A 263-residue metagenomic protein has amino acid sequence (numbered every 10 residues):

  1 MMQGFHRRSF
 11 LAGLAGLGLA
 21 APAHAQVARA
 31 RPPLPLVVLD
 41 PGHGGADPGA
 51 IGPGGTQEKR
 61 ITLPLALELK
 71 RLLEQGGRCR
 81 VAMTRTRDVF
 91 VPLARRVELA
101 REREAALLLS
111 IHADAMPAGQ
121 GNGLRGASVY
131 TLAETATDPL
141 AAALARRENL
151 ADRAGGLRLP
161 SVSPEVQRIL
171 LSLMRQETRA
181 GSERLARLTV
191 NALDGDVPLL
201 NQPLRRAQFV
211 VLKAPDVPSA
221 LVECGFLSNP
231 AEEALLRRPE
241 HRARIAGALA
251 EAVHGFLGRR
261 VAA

Functional and structural regions predicted by a protein language model:
M1-A21: N-terminal secretory signal peptides and thylakoid transit peptides that target proteins across membranes
L14, G18, L73, G77 (+2 more regions): C-terminal alpha-helix/helix-terminus motif
L14, I111-H112, C224: Fold-independent oxyanion-binding glycine-rich loops and adjacent beta-strand/coil segments at enzyme active sites
Q26-G156, R175-R187, N191: Catalytic-core regions of hydrolytic enzymes
P117-A118, L170-A263: Active-site-adjacent mobile loop/cap segments within catalytic or ligand-binding domains
A143-S172, L227-A231: The feature captures the short pre-catalytic strand/loop hairpin that immediately precedes and shapes the active-site
